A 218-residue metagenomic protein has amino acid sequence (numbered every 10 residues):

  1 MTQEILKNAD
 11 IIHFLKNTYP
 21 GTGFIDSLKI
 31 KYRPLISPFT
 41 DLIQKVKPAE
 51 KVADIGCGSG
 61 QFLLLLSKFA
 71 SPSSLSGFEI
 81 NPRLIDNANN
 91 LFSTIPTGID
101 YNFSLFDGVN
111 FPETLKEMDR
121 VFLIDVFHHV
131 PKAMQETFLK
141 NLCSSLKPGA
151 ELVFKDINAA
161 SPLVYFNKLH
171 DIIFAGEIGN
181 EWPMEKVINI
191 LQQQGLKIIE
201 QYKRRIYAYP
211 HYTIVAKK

Functional and structural regions predicted by a protein language model:
M1-T22: N-terminal, positively charged/glycine-rich alpha-helical extensions of SAM-dependent methyltransferases
L15-I36: Class I SAM-dependent methyltransferase Rossmann-like catalytic core, especially the SAM/SAH-binding loop
Y32-P48: Conserved alpha-helix/loop element of class I SAM-dependent methyltransferases that forms part of the SAM/SAH-binding
E50-G58: Conserved class I S-adenosyl-L-methionine
Q61, L65-N110: Class I SAM-dependent methyltransferase SAM/SAH-binding core
F122: A conserved beta-strand element that flanks and buttresses the S-adenosyl-L-methionine
E136-P148: A short glycine-rich, Lys/Arg-flanked "PGG" loop and its adjoining helix->strand segment in the class I
V153-Q194, I198-I206: C-terminal alpha-helical "lid/dimerization" subdomain adjacent to the S-adenosyl-L-methionine
